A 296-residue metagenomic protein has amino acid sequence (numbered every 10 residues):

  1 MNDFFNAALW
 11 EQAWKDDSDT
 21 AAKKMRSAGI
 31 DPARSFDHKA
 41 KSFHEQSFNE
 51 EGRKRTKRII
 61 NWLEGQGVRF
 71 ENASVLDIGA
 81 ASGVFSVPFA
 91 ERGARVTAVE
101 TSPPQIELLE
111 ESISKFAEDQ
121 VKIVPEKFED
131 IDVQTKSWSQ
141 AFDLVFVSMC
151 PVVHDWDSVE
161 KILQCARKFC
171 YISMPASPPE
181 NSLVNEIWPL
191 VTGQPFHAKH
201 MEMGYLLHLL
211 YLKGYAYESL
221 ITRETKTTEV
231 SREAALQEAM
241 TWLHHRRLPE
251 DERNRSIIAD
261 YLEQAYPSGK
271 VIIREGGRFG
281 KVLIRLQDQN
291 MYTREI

Functional and structural regions predicted by a protein language model:
M1-R69: Conserved class I S-adenosyl-L-methionine
E71-A81: Conserved class I S-adenosyl-L-methionine
L76, V87-D130: Class I SAM-dependent methyltransferase SAM/SAH-binding core
V84: Conserved SAM/SAH-binding loop-helix junction of Class I S-adenosyl-L-methionine-dependent methyltransferases
F142-D157: A short SAM/SAH-binding and catalytic strip from SAM-dependent methyltransferases
W156-I172: A short glycine-rich, Lys/Arg-flanked "PGG" loop and its adjoining helix->strand segment in the class I
Y171-Q194: Conserved class I S-adenosyl-L-methionine
E218-I296: Conserved Class I S-adenosyl-L-methionine
